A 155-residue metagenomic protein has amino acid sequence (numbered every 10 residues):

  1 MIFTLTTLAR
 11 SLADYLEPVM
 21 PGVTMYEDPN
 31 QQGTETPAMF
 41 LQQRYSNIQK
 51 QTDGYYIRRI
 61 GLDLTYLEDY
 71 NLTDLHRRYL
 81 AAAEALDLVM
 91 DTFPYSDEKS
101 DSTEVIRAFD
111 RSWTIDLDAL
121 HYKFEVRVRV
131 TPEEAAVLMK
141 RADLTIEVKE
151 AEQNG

Functional and structural regions predicted by a protein language model:
M1-Y26, I48-G155: Charged, amphipathic alpha-helical segments and their flanking helix caps
Y26-E35: Short acidic low-complexity segments
Q31, Y45, V128: A broadly conserved detector of short glycine/acidic/proline-rich loop/turn motifs that flank catalytic sites and bind
E35-R44: A short, hydrophobic beta-strand-centered structural micro-motif
